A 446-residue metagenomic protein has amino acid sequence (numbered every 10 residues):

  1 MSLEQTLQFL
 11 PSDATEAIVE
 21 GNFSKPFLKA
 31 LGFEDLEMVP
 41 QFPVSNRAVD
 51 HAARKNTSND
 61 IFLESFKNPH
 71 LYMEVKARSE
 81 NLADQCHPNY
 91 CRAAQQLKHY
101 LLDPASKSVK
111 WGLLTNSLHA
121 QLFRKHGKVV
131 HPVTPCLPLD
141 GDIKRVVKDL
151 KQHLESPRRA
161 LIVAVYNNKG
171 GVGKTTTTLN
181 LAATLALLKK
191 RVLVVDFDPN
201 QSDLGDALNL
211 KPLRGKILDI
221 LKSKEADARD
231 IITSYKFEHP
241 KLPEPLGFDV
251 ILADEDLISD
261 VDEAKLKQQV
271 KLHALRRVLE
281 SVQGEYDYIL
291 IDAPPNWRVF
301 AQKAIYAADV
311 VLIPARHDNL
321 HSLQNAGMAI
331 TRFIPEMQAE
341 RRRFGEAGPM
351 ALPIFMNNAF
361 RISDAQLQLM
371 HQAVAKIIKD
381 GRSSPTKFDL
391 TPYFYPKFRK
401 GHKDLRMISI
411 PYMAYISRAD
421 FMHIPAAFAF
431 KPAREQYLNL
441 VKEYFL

Functional and structural regions predicted by a protein language model:
M1-W111, K125-L161: A short, conserved, highly charged catalytic patch centered on acidic carboxylates
L71-E74, L114, V250-I251, I291-D292 (+2 more regions): Extended hydrophobic secondary-structure segments that form protein cores and membrane-embedded regions
N81-R92, K211-I220, D260-K267, S322-N325 (+2 more regions): Short, flexible/disordered intra-domain loops and linkers
L118-A120: Loop/turn residues immediately N-terminal
R159-L204: Walker A/P-loop phosphate-binding motif and the immediately C-terminal alpha-helix
F197-G284, R418-M422: P-loop/Walker-type NTP enzyme "switch/lid" segment
Q283-G284, Y288-F394: Conserved catalytic-core segment of NTP-binding enzymes
M407-L440: C-terminal boundary of histidine-terminating zinc-finger modules
